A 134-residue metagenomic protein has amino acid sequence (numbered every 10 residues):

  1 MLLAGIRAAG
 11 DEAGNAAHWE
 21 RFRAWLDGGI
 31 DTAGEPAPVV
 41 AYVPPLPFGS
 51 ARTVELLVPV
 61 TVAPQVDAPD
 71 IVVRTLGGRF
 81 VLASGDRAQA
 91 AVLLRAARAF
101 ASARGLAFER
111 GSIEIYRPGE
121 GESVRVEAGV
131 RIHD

Functional and structural regions predicted by a protein language model:
M1-D134: A solvent-exposed interaction/effector surface
